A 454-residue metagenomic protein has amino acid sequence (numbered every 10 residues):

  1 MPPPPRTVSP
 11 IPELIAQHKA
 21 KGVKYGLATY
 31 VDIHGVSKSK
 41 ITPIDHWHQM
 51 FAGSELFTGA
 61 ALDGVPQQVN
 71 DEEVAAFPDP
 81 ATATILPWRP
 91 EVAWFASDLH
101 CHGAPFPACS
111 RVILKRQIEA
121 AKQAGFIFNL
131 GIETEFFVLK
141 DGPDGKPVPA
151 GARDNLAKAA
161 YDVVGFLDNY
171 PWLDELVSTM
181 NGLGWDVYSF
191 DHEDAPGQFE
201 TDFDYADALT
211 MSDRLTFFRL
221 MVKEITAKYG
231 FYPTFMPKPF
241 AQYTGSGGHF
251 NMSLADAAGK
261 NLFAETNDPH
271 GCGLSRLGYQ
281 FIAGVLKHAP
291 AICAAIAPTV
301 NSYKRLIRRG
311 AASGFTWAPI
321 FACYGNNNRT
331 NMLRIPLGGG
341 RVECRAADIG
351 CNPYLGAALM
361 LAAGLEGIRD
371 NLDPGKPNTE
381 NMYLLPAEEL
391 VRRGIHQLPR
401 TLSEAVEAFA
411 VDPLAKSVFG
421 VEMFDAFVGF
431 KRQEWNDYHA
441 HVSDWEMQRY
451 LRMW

Functional and structural regions predicted by a protein language model:
M1-S189, M211-F217, F231, V391-W454: ATP/Mg2+-dependent ligation/transfer catalytic cores
P2, S9-P12, F217, E224-A227 (+2 more regions): Catalytic-core signal marking the mid-to-C-terminal active-site face
Y25, V92-A96, G131-E135, Q198-E200 (+4 more regions): Broad gene-expression machinery/nucleic-acid interaction feature
T29, D98, E135-F137, D202-D204 (+3 more regions): Residue-level recognition of well-ordered beta-strand positions that form the cores of beta-sheet-rich folds across
D32, H100-F106, G165, Y205-M211 (+4 more regions): A generic structural motif
T84-E91, I127-N129, F190-A195, Y243 (+2 more regions): Short glycine/proline-enriched loop/turn "hinge" motifs that connect secondary-structure elements and lie
E135-P149, H192, P196-A206, M236-G259: Histidine-centered divalent-metal-coordination microenvironment in nucleic-acid enzymes
V164-W172, S189-A195, D207-F218, V222 (+4 more regions): Short, contiguous, pocket-lining structural segments that sit at or immediately flank catalytic/ligand-binding sites
